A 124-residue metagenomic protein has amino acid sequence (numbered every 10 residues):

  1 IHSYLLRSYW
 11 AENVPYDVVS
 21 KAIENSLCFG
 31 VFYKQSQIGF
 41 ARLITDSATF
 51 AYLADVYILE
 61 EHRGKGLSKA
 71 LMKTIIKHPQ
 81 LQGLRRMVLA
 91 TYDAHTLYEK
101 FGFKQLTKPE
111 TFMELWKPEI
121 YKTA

Functional and structural regions predicted by a protein language model:
I1-V14, A124: Short amphipathic alpha-helix that is part of the acyltransferase structural core
D17-Y57: A conserved beta-strand-loop-helix scaffold within acyl/acetyltransferase catalytic domains
H62-L71: Conserved acetyl-CoA pyrophosphate-binding loop and the N-cap/start of the following alpha-helix in GNAT-like
A70-R85, T96: Conserved acyl-CoA
G83-M87, T91-K117: Conserved active-site alpha-helix within GNAT-family acetyltransferase domains
E119-K122: A charged, well-structured terminal subsegment
